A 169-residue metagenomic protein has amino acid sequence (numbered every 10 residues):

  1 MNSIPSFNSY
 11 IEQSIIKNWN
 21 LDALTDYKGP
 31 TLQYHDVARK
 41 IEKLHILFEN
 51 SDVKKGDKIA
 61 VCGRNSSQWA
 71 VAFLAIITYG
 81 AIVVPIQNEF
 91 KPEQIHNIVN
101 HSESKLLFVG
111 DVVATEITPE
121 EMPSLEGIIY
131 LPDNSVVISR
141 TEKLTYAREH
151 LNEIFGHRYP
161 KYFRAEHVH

Functional and structural regions predicted by a protein language model:
M1-P5, S135-H169: Flexible, low-complexity linker/hinge segments
N2-A23, R39-K40, K58: AMP-binding/adenylate-forming domain of the ANL superfamily
Y10-Q33, Y162, V168: AMP-dependent adenylate-forming
D22-L74, K91-H96, K143-N152: Conserved AMP-binding/adenylate-forming core of the ANL superfamily
N50-S51, T78-A147: Structural core segment of the AMP-binding/adenylate-forming
I59, I76, L107, H169: Conserved S/T- and glycine-rich ATP-binding loop of Class I adenylate-forming
G63-N65, G110-D111, P132, H167: Helix N-cap/beta->alpha junction signal
